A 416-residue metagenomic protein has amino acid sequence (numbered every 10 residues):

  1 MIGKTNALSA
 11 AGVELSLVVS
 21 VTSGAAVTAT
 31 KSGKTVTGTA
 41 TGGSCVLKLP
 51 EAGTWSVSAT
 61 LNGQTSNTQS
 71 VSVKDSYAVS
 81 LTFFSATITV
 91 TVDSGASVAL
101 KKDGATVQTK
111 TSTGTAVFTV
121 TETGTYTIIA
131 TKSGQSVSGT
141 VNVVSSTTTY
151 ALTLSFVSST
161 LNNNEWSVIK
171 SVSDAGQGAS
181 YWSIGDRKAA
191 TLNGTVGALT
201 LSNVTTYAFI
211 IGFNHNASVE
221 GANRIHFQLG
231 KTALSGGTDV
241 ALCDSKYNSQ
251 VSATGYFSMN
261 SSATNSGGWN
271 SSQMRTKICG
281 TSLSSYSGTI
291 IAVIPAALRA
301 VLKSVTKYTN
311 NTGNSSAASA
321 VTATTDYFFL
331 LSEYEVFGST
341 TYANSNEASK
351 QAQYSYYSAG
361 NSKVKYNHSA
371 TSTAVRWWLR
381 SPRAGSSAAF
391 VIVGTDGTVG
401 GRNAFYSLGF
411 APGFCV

Functional and structural regions predicted by a protein language model:
M1-S16, T82-S85, S146, S155: Short, low-complexity N-terminal tether/leader segments at secretion or assembly junctions of large, surface-exposed
V13-S23, A86-V92: A short, amphipathic beta-strand motif
V21, A25-K34, V57-T60, V92 (+2 more regions): Change to "...patches in solvent-exposed regions of secreted, membrane-anchored, or virion-exposed structural
K31-V46, D103-A116: Short, acidic Ser/Thr/Gly-rich low-complexity loop/linker segments typical of extracellular and cell-surface proteins
A40, T60-F84, T131-S158: Structured interaction patches on ligand/partner-binding surfaces of diverse proteins
L47, E51-G63, F118, E122-G134: A short, solvent-exposed beta-strand micro-motif common in secreted/extracellular proteins
V157-V416: Collagenous Gly-X-Y triple-helix signature in extracellular proteins
